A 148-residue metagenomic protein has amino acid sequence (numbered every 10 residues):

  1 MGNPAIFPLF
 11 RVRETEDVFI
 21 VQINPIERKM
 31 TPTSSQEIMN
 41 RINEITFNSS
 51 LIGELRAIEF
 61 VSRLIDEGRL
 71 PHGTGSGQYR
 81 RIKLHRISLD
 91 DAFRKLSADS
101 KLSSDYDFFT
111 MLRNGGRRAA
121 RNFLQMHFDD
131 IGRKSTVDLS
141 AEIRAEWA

Functional and structural regions predicted by a protein language model:
M1-A148: Non-catalytic peripheral regions of patatin-like phospholipases
